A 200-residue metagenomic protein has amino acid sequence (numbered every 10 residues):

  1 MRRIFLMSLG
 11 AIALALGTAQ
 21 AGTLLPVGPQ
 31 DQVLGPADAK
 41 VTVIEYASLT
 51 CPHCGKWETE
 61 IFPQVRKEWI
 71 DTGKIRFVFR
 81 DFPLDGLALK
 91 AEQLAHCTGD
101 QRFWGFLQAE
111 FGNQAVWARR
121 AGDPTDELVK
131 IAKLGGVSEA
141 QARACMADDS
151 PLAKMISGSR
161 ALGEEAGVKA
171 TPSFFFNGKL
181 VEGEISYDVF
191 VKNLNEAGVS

Functional and structural regions predicted by a protein language model:
I4, G22, S48, K130-S200: C-terminal cap of thioredoxin/glutaredoxin-like
I4-L84, I156, R160-E165, V199-S200: Extracytoplasmic thiol/disulfide redox context detector
A11, I44, Q93, A118 (+3 more regions): Short, flexible active-site loop motifs that bind/organize anionic cofactors or intermediates
L14-A15, N113-V116, D148-L152: A short structural micro-motif
Q20-G22, G28-P29, L89, G112 (+1 more regions): Residue-level signal for pocket-adjacent positions within structured domains
D31, F79-F82, V116, R143 (+2 more regions): Conserved short-loop catalytic and cofactor-binding motifs
A47-L49, G55-K133: Structural alpha/beta surface segment adjacent to cysteine/selenocysteine redox centers across thiol/disulfide enzymes
